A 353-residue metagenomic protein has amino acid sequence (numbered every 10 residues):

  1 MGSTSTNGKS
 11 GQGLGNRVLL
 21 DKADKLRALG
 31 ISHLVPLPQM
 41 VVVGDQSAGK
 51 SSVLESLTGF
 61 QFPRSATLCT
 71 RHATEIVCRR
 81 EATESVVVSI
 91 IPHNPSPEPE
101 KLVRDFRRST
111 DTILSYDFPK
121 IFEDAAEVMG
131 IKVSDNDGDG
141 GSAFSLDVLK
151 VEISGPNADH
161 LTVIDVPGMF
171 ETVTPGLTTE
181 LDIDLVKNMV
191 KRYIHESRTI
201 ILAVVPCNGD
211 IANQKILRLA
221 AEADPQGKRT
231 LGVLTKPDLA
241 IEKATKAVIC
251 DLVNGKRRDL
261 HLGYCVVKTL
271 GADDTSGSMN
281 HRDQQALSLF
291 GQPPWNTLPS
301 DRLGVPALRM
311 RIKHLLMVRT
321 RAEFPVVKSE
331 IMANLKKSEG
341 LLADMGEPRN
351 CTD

Functional and structural regions predicted by a protein language model:
M1-K9: PEST-like, low-complexity acidic/proline-rich intrinsically disordered segments, predominantly at protein N-termini
K9-I31: N-terminal pre-Walker A segment at the start of P-loop NTPase domains
A28-E339, A343: Globular "head" domains of long coiled-coil molecular machines
D344-D353: Extended alpha-helical coiled-coil/bundle linker/stalk regions that scaffold oligomerization and domain organization
